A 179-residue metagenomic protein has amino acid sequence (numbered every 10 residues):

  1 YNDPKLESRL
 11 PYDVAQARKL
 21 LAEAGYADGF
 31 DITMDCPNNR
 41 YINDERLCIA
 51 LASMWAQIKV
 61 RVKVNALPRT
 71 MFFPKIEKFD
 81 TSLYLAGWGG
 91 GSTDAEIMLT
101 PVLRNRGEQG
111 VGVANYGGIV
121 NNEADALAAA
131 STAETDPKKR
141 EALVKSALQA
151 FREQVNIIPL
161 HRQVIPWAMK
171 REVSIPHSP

Functional and structural regions predicted by a protein language model:
Y1, I42-A52, Q57, R69-P179: Detector for C-terminal structural segments
Y1-E23, R40-R46: Structural transition elements
K19, C36-N38, V111-G112: Active-site-adjacent structural elements in folded domains
G29-N39, K63: Short, well-ordered beta-strand elements
C36, A66, R162: A cross-domain feature marking catalytic cores of carbohydrate-active enzymes and several ubiquitous metabolic/repair
V62-T70: A short glycine-rich beta-strand->turn/loop micro-motif centered on a GG-aromatic cluster
